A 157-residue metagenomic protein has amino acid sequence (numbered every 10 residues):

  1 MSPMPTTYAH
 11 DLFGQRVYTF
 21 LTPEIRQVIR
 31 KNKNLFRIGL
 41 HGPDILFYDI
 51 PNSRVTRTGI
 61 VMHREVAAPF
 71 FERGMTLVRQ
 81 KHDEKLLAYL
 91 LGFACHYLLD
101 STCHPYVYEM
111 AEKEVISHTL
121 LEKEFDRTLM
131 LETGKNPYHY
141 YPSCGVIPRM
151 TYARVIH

Functional and structural regions predicted by a protein language model:
S2-A88, Y106-P142: N-terminal, motif-rich segments that launch catalysis or mediate targeting to/interaction with membranes, typified by
L87-C95: Short alpha-helix carrying the canonical HExxH Zn2+-binding catalytic motif
C95, L99, C103: Short active-site segment of divalent metal-dependent hydrolases/proteases that encodes the spacing between
P137-H157: Long, charge-rich alpha-helical interaction segments
